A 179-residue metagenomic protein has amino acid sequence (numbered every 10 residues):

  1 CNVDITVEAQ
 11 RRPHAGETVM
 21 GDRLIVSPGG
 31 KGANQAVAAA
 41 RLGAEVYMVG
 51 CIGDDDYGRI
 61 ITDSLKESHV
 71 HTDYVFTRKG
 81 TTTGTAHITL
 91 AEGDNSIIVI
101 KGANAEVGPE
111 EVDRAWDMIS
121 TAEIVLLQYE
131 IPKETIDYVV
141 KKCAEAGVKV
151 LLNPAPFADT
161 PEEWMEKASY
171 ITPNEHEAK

Functional and structural regions predicted by a protein language model:
C1, D63-T77, T89-K179: Ribokinase/PfkB-type carbohydrate-kinase core domain
C1-C51, D56-V70: Glycine-rich phosphate/adenosyl-contacting loop at the front of the ribokinase-like
A15-G16, M20, T85, A144 (+1 more regions): Residue-level signature of transmembrane alpha-helix interfaces in integral membrane proteins
G16, G32, G84-A86, G102 (+1 more regions): Glycine-centered small-residue hotspots that permit tight backbone geometry or close packing
D22, T83-T85, D94-N95: Change "...and in nucleic-acid phosphodiester-cleaving endonucleases..." to "...and in nucleic-acid processing enzymes
G58-R59, G84-T85, P161-E163: Short Asp/Glu-rich motifs
K79-T81: Short, glycine-/polar-rich solvent-exposed loops and beta-turns at beta-strand/coil boundaries
